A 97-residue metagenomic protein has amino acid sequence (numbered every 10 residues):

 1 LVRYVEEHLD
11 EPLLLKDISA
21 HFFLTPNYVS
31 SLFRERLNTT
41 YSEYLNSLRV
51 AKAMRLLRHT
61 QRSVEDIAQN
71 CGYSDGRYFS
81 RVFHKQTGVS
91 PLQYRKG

Functional and structural regions predicted by a protein language model:
V2-E7, P12, K16, E35-S74 (+1 more regions): Terminal helix-turn-helix DNA-binding modules in bacterial transcription factors
E11, S19-A20, L24-T25: C-terminal structural cap/anchor segments
H21-F22, C71-G72, F83: Core residues of bacterial helix-turn-helix
L24, T39, V89: Short glycine/serine/threonine/alanine-rich loop segments
N27, R77, L92: Key DNA-contact positions within bacterial/archaeal DNA-binding proteins
V29, F33, Y78-F79, F83: Short hydrophobic/aromatic patch on the recognition helix
R81-G97: …primarily DNA-binding HTH/wHTH and HhH modules…
